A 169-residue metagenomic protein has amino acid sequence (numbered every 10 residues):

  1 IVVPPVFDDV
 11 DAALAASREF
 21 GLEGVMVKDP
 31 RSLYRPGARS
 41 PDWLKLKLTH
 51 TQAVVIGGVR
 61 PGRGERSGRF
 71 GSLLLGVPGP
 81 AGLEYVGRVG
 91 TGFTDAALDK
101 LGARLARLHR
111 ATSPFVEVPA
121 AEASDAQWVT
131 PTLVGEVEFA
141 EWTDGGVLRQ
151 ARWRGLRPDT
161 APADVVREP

Functional and structural regions predicted by a protein language model:
I1-P169: Catalytic cores of nucleic-acid ligases and guanylyltransferases
